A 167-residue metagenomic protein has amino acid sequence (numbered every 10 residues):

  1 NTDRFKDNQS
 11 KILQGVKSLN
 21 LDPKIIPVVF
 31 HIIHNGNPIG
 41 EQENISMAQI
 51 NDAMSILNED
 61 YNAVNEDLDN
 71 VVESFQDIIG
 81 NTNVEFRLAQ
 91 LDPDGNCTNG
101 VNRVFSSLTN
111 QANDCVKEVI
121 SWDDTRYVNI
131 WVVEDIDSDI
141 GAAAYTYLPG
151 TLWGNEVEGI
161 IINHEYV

Functional and structural regions predicted by a protein language model:
N1-K17: Structured, charged N-terminal subsegments at the starts of enzyme catalytic cores and at intra-chain domain/subunit
I12-N58, V133-D137, A143, W153: Fold-level signature of zinc-dependent metallopeptidase catalytic domains
S55-V167: Metzincin-family zinc-dependent endopeptidase catalytic domain
